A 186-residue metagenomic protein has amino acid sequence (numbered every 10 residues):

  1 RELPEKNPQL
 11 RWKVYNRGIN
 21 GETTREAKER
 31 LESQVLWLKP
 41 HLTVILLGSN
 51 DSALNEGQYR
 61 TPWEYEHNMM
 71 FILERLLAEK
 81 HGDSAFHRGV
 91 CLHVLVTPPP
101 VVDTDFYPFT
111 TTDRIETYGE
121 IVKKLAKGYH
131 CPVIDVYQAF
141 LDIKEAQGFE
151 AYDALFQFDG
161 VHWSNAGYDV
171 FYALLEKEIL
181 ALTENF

Functional and structural regions predicted by a protein language model:
E2-K13, E22-F186: Alpha-helical cap/lid subdomain in secreted, periplasmic, or secretory-pathway luminal O-acyl-processing enzymes
N16: Conserved SAM-binding motif I beta-strand of class I
I19: Conserved active-site regions of diverse hydrolases
